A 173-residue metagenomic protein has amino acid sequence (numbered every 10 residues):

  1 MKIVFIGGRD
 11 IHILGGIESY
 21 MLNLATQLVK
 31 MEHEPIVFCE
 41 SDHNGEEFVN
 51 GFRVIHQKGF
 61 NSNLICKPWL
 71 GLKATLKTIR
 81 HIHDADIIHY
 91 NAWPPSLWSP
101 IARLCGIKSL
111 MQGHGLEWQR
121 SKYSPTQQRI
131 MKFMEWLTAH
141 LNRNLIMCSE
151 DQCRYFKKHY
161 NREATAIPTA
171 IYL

Functional and structural regions predicted by a protein language model:
M1-V4: Extreme N-terminal starter segment of soluble prokaryotic enzymes
I6-L14, Y20-M21, Q27-I65, Q152-K157: N-terminal strand-loop element at the rim of the active site of nucleotide-sugar-dependent glycosyltransferases
G51-K77, W118-Q127: A short, charged, and often flexible helix/loop element on the N-terminal side of the glycosyltransferase catalytic
S62, L97, L110-Q127, L141-N144 (+1 more regions): A short, histidine- and acid-enriched strand-loop-helix "catalytic/donor-clamping" loop that lines the nucleotide-sugar
W69-T75, R80, I87-W118: An aromatic- and histidine-rich active-site surface loop
I88-H89, H140-S149, T165: A short beta-strand/loop micro-motif in the catalytic core of glycosyltransferases that engages the nucleotide-sugar
L104, Q127-L145: Membrane-proximal helix-turn-helix segments that form the acceptor-binding/catalytic region of lipid-linked
D151, A170: Carbohydrate-associated surface elements
